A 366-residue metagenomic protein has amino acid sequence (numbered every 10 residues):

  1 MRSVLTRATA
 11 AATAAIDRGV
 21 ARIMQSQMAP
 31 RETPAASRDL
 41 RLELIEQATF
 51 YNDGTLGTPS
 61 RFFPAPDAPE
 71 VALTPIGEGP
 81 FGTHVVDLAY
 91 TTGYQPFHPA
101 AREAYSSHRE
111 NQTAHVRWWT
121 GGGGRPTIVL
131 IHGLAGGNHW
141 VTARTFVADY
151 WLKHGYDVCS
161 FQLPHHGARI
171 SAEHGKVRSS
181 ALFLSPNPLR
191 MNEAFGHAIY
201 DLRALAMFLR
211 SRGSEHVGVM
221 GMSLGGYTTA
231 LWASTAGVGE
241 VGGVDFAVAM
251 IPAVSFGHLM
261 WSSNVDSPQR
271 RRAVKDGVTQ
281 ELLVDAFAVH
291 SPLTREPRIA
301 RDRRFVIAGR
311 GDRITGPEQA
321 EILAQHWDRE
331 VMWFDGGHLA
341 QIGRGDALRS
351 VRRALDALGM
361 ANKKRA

Functional and structural regions predicted by a protein language model:
M1-E103, H108, H154, A366: N-terminal targeting or regulatory segments adjacent to alpha/beta-hydrolase or S9 domains
L130-G196: Cap/lid segment of the alpha/beta-hydrolase catalytic domain
M220-T229: Gly/Ala-rich beta-loop-alpha elbow adjacent to hydrolase catalytic centers
L231-Q280, W333: Hydrolase active-site cap/lid region
T279-E296: Active-site nucleophile elbow and catalytic-triad environment of alpha/beta-hydrolase enzymes
I299-A300, F305-A308, D312: Short beta-strand/loop motif that positions the catalytic acidic residue of the alpha/beta-hydrolase fold
R313-Q319: Conserved alpha/beta-hydrolase "acid-adjacent" motif
G336-R349: Catalytic histidine-centered segment of alpha/beta-hydrolase-like enzymes
